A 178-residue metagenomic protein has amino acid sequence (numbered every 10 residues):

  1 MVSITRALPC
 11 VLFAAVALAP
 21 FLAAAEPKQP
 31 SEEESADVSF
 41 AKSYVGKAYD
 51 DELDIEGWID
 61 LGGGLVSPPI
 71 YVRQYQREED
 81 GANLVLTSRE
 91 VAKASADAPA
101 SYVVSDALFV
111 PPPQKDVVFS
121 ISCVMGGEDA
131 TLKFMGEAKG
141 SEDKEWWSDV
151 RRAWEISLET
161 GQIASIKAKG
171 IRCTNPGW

Functional and structural regions predicted by a protein language model:
M1-V11: Bacterial N-terminal signal peptides that target proteins for export
R6, V16-A17: Hydrophobic alpha-helical transmembrane segments of integral membrane proteins, especially lipid-exposed positions
A24-W178: Exposed acidic/polar residues on beta-strands and adjacent loops within beta-sheet cores, strongest in beta-propeller
